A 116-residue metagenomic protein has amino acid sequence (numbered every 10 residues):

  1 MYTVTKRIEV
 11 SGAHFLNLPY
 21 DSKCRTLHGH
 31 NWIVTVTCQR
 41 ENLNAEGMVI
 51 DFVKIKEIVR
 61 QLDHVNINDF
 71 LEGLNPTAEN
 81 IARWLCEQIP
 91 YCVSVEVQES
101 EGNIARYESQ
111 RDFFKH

Functional and structural regions predicted by a protein language model:
M1-H116: Charge-rich, low-complexity N-terminal segments
